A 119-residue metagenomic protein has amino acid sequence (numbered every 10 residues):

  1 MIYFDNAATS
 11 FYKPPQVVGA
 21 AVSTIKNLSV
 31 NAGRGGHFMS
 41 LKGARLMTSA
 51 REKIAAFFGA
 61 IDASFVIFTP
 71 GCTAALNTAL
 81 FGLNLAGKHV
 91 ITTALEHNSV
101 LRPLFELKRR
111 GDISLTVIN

Functional and structural regions predicted by a protein language model:
M1-N119: Pyridoxal 5′-phosphate
